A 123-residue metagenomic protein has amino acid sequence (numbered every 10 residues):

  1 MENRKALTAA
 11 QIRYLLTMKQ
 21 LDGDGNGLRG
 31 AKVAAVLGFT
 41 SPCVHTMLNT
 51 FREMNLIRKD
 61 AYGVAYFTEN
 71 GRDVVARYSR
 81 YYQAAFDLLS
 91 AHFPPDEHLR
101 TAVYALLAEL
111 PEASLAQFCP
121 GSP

Functional and structural regions predicted by a protein language model:
M1-L15: Short alpha-helical segments that sit at the start of domains
Q11-N26: Short amphipathic alpha-helical interface segments
D24-A34: Short acidic, hydrophobic short linear motifs in intrinsically disordered regions
V33, V44-M54: Basic amphipathic alpha-helical segments that dock to polyanions
G38-F39: The short coil/loop that forms the "turn" connecting the two helices of the helix-turn-helix
R52-Y62: A short, conserved structural fragment
G63-Y81: Basic, amphipathic "hinge/linker" alpha-helix immediately C-terminal to the N-terminal HTH DNA-binding motif
Q83-S122: Amphipathic alpha-helical dimerization/coiled-coil segments that flank or bridge DNA-binding/regulatory modules
